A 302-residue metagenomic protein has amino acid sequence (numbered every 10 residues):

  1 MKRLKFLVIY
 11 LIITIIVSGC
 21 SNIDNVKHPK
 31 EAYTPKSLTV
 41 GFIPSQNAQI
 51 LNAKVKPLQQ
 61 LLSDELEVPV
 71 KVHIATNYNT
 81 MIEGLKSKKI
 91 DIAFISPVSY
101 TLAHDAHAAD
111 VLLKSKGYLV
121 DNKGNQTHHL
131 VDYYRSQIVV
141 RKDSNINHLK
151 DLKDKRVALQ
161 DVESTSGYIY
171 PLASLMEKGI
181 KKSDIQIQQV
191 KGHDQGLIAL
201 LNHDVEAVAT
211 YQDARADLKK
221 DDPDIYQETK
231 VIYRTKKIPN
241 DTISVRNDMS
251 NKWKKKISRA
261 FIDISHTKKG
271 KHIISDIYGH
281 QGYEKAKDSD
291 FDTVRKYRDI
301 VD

Functional and structural regions predicted by a protein language model:
I15-G19: C-terminal motif of bacterial Sec signal peptides marking the signal peptidase cleavage site
S21-N22, A32-G41, Q46-S63, V245 (+1 more regions): An extracytoplasmic/periplasmic, membrane-proximal ligand-sensing/linker region
H28-T101: Extracytoplasmic small-molecule ligand-binding "clamshell" domains of the periplasmic binding protein/Venus flytrap
P35, V40-S63, A75, V131-L197: Bilobed "Venus flytrap"/periplasmic-binding protein-like clamshell domains and structurally analogous long
E83-D151: Acidic, polar ligand-binding/catalytic clefts
L85-K86, L152, L200-L201, I257: Hydrophobic residues within well-ordered alpha-helices
F94-A108, A173-E177, L201-N202, E206-Y226: A ligand-binding cleft/hinge motif common to bilobed small-molecule-binding domains
A109-V131, Q186, K219-K237: Short beta-strand->loop
